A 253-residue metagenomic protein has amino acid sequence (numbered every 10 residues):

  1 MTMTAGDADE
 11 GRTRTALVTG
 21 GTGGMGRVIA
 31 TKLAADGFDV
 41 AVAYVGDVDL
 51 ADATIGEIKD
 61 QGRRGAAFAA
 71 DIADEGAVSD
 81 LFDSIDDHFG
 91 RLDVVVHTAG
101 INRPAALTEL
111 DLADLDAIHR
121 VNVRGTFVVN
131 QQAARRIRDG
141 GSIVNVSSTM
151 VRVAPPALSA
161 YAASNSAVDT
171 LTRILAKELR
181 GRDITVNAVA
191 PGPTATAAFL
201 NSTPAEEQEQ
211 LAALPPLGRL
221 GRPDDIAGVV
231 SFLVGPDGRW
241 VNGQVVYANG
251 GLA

Functional and structural regions predicted by a protein language model:
T2-T4, V153, S231, N242-A253: Short C-terminal tail/terminal secondary-structure segment of NAD(P)H-dependent dehydrogenase/reductase domains
T22-G23: Conserved glycine-rich cofactor-binding loop
D80-D87, A105-E109, A113-R120, Q210: Active-site Tyr-X3-Lys motif and surrounding loop/helix of classical short-chain dehydrogenase/reductase
I101, T108-F127, V144, V168: Catalytic Tyr-X3-Lys loop
N130, S164: Active-site helix of classical SDR
R135, K177-G181, R239: Alpha-helical segment proximal to the catalytic Tyr-Lys
S148: Residue(s) in the substrate-gating loop at a strand-loop-helix junction that position the organic substrate next
A188, E209-V241, A248-G250: C-terminal helical subdomain
